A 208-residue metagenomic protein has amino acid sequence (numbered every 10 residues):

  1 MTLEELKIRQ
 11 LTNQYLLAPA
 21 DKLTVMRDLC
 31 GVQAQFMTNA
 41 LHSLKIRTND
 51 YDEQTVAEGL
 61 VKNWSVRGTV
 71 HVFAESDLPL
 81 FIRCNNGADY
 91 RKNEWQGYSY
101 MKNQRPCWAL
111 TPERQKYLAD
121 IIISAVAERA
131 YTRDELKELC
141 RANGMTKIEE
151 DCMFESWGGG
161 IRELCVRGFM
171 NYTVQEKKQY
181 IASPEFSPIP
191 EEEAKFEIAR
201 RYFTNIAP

Functional and structural regions predicted by a protein language model:
M1-D151: Phosphate-backbone binding and catalysis cores of DNA-processing enzymes
E150-P208: Loop-centered beta-sheet repeat module
